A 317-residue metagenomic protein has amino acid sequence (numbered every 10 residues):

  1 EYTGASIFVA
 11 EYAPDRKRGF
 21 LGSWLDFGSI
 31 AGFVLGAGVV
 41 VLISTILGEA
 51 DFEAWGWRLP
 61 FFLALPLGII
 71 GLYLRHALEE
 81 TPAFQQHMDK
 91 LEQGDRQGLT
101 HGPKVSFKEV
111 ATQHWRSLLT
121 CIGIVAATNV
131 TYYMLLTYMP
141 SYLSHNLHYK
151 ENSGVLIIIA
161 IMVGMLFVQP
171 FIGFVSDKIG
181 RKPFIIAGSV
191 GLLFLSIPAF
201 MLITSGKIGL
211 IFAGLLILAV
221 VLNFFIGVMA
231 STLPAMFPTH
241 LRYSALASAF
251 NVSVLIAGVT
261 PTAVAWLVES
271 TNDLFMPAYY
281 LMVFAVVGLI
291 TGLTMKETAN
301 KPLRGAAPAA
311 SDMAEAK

Functional and structural regions predicted by a protein language model:
E1-F27: Cytoplasmic helix-loop-helix junction between adjacent transmembrane helices in 12-TM secondary transporters
G19-S44, L67, A247-P261: Glycine-rich segments within core transmembrane alpha-helices of 12-TM secondary carriers
T45-F62, W266-V283: A membrane-interface helix-boundary motif in multi-pass transporters
G71-L78, V283-A309: Multi-pass alpha-helical transporter architecture, strongest for 12-TM Major Facilitator/SLC carriers used
H76-V105, K301-A310: Flexible cytoplasmic inter-helical loops of multi-pass small-molecule transporters
H114-M165, A257-P261: Extracytoplasmic gate region of multi-pass secondary transporters
K178-S189: Cytoplasmic membrane-interface "Motif A"-like loop-to-helix N-cap segments of 12-TM Major Facilitator Superfamily
V190-G206: C-terminal ends and interior cores of transmembrane alpha-helices in multi-pass membrane transporters/permeases
